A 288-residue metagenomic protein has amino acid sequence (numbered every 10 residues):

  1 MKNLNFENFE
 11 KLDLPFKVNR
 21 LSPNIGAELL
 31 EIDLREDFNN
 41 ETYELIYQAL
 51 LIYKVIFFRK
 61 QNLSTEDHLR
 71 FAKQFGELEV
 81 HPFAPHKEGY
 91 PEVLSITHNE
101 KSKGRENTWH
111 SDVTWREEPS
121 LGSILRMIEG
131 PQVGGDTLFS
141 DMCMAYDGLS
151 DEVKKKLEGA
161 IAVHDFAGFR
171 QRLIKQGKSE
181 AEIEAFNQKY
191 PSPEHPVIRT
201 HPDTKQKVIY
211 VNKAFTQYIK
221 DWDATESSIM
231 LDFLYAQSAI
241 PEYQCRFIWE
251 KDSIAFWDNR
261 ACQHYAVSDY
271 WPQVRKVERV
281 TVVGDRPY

Functional and structural regions predicted by a protein language model:
M1-I254, N259-Y288: Non-heme Fe(II) oxygenase catalytic core, chiefly the N-lobe of the double-stranded beta-helix
